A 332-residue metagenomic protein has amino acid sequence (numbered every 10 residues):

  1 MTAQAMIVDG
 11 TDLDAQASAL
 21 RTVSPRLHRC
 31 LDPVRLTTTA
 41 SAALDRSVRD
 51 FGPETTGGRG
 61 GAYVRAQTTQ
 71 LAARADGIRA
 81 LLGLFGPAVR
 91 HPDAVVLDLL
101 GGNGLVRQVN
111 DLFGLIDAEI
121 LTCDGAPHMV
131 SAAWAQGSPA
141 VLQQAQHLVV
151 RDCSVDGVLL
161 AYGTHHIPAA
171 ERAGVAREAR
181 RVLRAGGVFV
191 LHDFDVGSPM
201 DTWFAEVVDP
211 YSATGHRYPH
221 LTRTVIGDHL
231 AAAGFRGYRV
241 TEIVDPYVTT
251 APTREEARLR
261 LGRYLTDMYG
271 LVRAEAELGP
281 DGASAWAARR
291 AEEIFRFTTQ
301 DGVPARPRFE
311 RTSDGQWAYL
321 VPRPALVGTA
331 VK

Functional and structural regions predicted by a protein language model:
T2-P92, L105-V109, M129: Conserved class I S-adenosyl-L-methionine
A5-L36, G237-K332: Conserved Class I S-adenosyl-L-methionine
L97-H147: Class I SAM-dependent methyltransferase SAM/SAH-binding core
L159: A conserved beta-strand element that flanks and buttresses the S-adenosyl-L-methionine
Y162-H166: Short catalytic micro-motifs in class I SAM-dependent methyltransferases
A173-V188: A short glycine-rich, Lys/Arg-flanked "PGG" loop and its adjoining helix->strand segment in the class I
V190-A213: Conserved class I S-adenosyl-L-methionine
Y218-G234: Short alpha-helix
